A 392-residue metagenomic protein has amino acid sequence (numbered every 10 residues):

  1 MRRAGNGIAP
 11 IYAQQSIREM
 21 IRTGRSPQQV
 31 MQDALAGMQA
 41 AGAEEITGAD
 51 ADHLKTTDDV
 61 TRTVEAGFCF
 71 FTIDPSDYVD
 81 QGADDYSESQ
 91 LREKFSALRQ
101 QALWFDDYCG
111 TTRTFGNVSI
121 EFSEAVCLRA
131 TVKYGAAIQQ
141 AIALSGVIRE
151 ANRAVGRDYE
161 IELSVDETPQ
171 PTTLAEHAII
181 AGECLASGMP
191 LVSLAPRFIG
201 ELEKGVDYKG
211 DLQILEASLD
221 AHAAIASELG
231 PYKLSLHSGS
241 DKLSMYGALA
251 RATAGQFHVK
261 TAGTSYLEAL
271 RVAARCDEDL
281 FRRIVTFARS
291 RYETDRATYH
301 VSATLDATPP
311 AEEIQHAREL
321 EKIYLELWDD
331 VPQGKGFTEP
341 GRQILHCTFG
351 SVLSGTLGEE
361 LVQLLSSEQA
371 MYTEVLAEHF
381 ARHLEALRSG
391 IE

Functional and structural regions predicted by a protein language model:
M1-D33, G37-A41, T57-V79, D84-Y86 (+4 more regions): Active-site capping/gating regions of soluble enzymes
A9, E44, F115-C127, R157-S164 (+1 more regions): Glycine-rich, often proline-containing surface loops adjacent to acidic residues and nearby aromatics that form
A41-E44, D52: Conserved, well-structured beta-alpha core segment at the onset of a catalytic domain
E44-E45, Q101, A130, V165-D166 (+1 more regions): A short, structure-level motif marking secondary-structure boundaries and short turns
T47-A51, C127-G135, K209: The substrate-binding groove and active-site-proximal loops of carbohydrate-active enzymes, especially glycoside
G48, E162, K233: Hydrophobic "anchor" residues on beta-strands that sit immediately upstream of conserved functional sites
D52, L163, H237: Conserved, mostly hydrophobic/aromatic
D74-D80, D85-A141, S145, E203: Active-site cores of enzymes that catalyze phosphoryl transfer or operate on phosphate-rich substrates
